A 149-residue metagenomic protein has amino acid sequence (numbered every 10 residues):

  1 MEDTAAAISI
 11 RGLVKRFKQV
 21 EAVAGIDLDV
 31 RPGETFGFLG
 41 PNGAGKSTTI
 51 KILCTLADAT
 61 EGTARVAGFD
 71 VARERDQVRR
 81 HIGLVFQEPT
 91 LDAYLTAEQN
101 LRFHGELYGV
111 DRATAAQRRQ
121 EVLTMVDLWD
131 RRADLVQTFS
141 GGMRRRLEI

Functional and structural regions predicted by a protein language model:
M1-R16: ABC-family P-loop ATPase nucleotide-binding domain
I8, V23-G25, R79: Conserved structural motif at the start of ABC-family nucleotide-binding domains
G37, K51, L147-E148: ABC ATPase nucleotide-binding domain "signature" region
P41-G45: Walker A (P-loop) phosphate-binding loop of ABC-type ATPase nucleotide-binding domains
C54: Helix-to-loop junction immediately C-terminal to a conserved catalytic motif
G62-R73, V78: Conserved ABC transporter NBD signature motif
R102, E106, A113-R131: Conserved ABC ATPase "signature" region
